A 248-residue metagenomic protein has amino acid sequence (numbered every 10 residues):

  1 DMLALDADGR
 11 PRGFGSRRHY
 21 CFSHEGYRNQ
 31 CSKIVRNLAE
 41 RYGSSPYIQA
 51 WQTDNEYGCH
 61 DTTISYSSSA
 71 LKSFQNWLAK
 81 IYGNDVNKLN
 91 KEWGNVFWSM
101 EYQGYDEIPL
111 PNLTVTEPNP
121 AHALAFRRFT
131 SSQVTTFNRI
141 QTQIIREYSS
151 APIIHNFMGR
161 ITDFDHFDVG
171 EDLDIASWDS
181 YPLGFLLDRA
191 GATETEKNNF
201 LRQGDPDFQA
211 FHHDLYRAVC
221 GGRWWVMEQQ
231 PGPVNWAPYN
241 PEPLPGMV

Functional and structural regions predicted by a protein language model:
D1, A151-P152, R223, Q230: Short, proline-centered helix/strand-breaking motifs
M2-F208: Polysaccharide-binding and catalytic clefts of secreted carbohydrate-active enzymes
G184, T193-V248: Carbohydrate-binding surfaces of carbohydrate-active enzymes
